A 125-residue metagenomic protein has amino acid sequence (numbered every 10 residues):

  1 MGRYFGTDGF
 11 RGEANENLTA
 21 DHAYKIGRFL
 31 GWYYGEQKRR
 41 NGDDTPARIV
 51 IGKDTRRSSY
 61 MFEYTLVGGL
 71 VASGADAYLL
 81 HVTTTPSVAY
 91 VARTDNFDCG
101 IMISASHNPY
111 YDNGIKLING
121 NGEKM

Functional and structural regions predicted by a protein language model:
M1-M125: Non-catalytic beta/alpha edge segments that cap or flank active sites
